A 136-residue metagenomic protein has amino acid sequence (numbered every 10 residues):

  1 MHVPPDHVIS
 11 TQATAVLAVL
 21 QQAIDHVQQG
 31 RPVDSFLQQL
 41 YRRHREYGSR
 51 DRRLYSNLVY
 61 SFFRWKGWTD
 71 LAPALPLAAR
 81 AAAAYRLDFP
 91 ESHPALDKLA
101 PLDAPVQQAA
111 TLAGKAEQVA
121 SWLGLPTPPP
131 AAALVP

Functional and structural regions predicted by a protein language model:
M1-P136: Class I Rossmann-like S-adenosyl-L-methionine
